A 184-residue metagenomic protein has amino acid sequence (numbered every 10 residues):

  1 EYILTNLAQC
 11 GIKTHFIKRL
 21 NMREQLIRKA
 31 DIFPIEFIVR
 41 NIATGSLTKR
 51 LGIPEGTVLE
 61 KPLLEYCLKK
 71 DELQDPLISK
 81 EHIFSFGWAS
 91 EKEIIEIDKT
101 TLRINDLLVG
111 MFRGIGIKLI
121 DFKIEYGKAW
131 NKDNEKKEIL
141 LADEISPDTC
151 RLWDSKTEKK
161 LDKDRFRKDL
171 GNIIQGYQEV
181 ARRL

Functional and structural regions predicted by a protein language model:
E1, I42, C67-A89: Catalytic core of tubulin tyrosine ligase-like
E1-L68, L184: Active-site loop/lid in soluble adenylation, ligation, and acyl-transfer enzymes
H15-M22, F112-A129: A short glycine-rich, hydrophobically flanked beta-strand micro-motif that places a catalytic Asp/Glu for divalent metal
V39, L119-D143: Conserved metal-phosphate-binding beta-hairpin within the catalytic cores of diverse ATP-dependent phosphoryl-transfer
T57, I145-L184: C-terminal helix-cap and adjacent tail motif
T57, P62-Q74, N105-K118, I145-C150: Phosphate-binding core of ATP-grasp and ATP-grasp-like enzymes
W88-I120: A long amphipathic alpha-helix within ATP-dependent nucleotide-binding catalytic cores
